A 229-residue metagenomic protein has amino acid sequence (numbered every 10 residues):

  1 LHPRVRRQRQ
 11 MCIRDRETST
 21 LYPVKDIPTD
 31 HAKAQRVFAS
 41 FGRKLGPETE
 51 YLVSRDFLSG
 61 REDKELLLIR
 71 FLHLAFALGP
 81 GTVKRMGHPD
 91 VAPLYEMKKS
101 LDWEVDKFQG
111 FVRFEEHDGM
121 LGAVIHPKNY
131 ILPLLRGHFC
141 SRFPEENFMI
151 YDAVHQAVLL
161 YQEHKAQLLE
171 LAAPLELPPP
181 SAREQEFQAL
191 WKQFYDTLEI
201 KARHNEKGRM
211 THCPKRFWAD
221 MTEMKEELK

Functional and structural regions predicted by a protein language model:
L1-I13: Single conserved hydrophobic/aromatic residue that forms the stacking wall/gate of nucleotide- or nucleobase-binding
R14-D15, R113: Short amphipathic alpha-helical segments, especially helix-boundary/capping motifs
R16-P28: N-terminal beta-loop-helix "entrance" segment that forms/cooperates in small-molecule cofactor or anionic ligand
I27-K229: Extended, charged helical/alpha-beta scaffold domains that provide interaction surfaces
